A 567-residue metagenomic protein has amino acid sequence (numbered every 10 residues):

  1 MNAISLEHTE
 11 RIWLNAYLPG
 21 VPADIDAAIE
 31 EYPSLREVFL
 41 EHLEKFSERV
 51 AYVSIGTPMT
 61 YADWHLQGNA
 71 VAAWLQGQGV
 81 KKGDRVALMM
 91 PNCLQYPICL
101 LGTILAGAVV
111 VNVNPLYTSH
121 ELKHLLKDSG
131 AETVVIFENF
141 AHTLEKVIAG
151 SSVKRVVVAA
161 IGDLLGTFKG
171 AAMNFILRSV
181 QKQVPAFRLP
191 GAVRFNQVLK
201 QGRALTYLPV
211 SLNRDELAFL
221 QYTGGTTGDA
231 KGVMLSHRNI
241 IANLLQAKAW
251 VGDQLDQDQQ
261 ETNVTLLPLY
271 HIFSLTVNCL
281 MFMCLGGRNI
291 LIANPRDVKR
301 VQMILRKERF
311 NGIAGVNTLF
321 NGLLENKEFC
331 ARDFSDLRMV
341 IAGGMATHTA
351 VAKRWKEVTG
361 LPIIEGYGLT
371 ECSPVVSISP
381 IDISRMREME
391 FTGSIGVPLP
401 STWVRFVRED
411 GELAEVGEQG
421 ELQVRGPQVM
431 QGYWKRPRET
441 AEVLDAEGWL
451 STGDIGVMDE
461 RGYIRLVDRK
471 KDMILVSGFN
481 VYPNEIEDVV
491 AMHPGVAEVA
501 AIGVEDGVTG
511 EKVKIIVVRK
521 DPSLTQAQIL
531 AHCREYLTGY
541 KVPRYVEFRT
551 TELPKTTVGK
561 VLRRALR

Functional and structural regions predicted by a protein language model:
E31, E48-K81, A87-C93, P97-L101 (+1 more regions): Conserved AMP-binding/adenylate-forming core of the ANL superfamily
T60-A62, P209, A218-L245, S379: Conserved AMP-binding A3 loop
G77-Q78, L105-Q197, D521-P522: Structural core segment of the AMP-binding/adenylate-forming
Y117, I136-E138, G426, Q431-G432 (+5 more regions): AMP-binding/adenylate-forming catalytic core of the ANL superfamily
Q183-Y222, D229, Q254-T262: Conserved pre-ATP/AMP-binding loop-to-beta segment of ANL
I241-T262, I272-N311, N326: Conserved AMP-binding/adenylation subdomain of ANL enzymes
G287, K307-G315, L324-M389, W403: Gly/Ser/Thr-rich phosphate-binding loop
V397-S401, E412-V443, V481: Conserved ATP/PPi-binding loop(s) of AMP-dependent carboxylate-activating enzymes
